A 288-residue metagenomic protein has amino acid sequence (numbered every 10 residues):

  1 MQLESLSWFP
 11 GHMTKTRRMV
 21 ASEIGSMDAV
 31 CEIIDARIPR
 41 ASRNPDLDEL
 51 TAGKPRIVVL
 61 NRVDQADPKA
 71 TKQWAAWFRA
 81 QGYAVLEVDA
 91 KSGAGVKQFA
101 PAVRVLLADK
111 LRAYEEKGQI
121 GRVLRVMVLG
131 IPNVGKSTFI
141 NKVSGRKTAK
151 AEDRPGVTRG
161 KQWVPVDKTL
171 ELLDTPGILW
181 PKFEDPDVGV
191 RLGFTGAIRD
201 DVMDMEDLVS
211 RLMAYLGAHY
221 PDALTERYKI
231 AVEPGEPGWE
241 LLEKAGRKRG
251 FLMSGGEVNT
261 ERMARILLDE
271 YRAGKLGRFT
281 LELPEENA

Functional and structural regions predicted by a protein language model:
M1-A29, R37-D46, L50-R56, V63 (+3 more regions): Helix-rich effector regions associated with P-loop NTPase G domains
E32, V58-L60, V128: Structural beta-sheet core signal
D64-L129, T148, F251: Canonical P-loop GTPase G-domain recognition
A90, I140, L170-L173: Conserved active-site beta-strand-loop modules that form the wall/rim of enzyme catalytic pockets and either contain
Q98, A102, T138, R211 (+1 more regions): Alpha-helical scaffold segments in soluble metabolic enzymes
K110-Y114, N141, K147-D153, H219-L224: Short, structured loop/turn "capping" segments at alpha-beta junctions
Q119-G121, K142-V143, V164-P165: Solvent-exposed alpha-helices and their adjacent loops that cap or buttress functional pockets in soluble metabolic
R125-G145, A149, T175: Glycine-rich phosphate-binding P-loop
